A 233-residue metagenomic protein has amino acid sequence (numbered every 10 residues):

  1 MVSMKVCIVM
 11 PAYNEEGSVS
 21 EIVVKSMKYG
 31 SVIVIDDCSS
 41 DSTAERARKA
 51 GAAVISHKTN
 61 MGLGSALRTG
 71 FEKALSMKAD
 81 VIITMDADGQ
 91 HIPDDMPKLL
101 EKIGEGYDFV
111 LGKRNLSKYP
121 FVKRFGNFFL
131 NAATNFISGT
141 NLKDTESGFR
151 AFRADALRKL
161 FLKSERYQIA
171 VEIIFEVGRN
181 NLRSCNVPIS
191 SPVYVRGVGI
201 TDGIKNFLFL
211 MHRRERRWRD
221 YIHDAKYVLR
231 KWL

Functional and structural regions predicted by a protein language model:
M1-F121, F128, F136, A151-L162 (+2 more regions): Structured catalytic core of nucleotide-sugar glycosyltransferases
H57, L142-K143: Conserved catalytic core of Hanks-family protein kinases
V122-R124, V198-G199: Short aromatic-enriched loop/helix-cap "lid" or pocket-rim segments at secondary-structure transitions that line
F128-I137, D202-Y221: Catalytic core of nucleotide-sugar-dependent glycosyltransferases
K143-F152: Short glycine- and hydrophobic/aromatic-rich loop-to-beta-strand nucleating segment in the catalytic cores
T145, Y167-I174: Conserved glycosyltransferase catalytic-site signature
V187-T201: Active-site donor/metal-binding and catalytic loop motifs of nucleotide-sugar-dependent glycosylation enzymes
